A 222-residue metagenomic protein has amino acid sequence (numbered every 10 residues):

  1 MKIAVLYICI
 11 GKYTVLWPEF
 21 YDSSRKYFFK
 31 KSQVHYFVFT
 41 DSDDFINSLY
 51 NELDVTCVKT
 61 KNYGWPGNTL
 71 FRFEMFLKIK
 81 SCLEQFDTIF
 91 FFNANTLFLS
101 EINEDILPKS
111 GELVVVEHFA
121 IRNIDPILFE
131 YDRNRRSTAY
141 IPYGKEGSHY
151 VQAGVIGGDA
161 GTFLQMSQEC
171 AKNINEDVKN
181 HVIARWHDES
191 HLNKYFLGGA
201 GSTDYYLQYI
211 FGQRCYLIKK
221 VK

Functional and structural regions predicted by a protein language model:
M1-F71, I79-Q85, G161, V221: N-terminal anchoring/stem segment of glycosyltransferases
V15, F45-N47, F98-E101, I106-L107 (+3 more regions): Short catalytic/ligand-binding loop motif for oxyanion handling, primarily in non-cytosolic enzymes, centered on
Q33-D41, F90, L113-V115, A200-S202: Short, hydrophobic beta-strand segments that form beta-sheet elements in well-ordered domains
E52, C57, I89-F91, A200-D204: Conserved beta-strand scaffold positions in the cores of enzyme catalytic domains, especially in NTP/NDP-utilizing
T69, F73, T96, R185-S190: Conserved glycosyltransferase catalytic-site signature
F73-P126: GT-A fold catalytic core of metal-dependent nucleotide-sugar glycosyltransferases, centered on the diacidic
D105-T162, E169, E189: PAPS-dependent sulfotransferase catalytic domain
P142-K222: Catalytic core and acceptor-binding pocket of nucleotide-sugar-dependent glycosyltransferases
